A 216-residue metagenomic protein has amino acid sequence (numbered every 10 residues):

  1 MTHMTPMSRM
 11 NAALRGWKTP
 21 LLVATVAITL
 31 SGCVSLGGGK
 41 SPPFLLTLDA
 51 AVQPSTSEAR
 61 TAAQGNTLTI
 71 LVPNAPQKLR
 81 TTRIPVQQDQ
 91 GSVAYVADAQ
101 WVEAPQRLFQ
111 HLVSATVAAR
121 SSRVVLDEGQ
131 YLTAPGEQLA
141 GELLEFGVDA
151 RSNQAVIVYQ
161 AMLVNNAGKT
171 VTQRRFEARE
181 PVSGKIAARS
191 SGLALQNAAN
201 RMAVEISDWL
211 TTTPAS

Functional and structural regions predicted by a protein language model:
H3-L22: Bacterial N-terminal signal peptides that target proteins for export
T29-G32: C-terminal motif of bacterial Sec signal peptides marking the signal peptidase cleavage site
V34-A51, A119-K169, G184: Surface-exposed short loop/turn segments
V34-E103, T213-S216: A structural "domain/chain start" motif
T67-P73, P85-Q87, Q138-E142, V156-M162 (+1 more regions): Soluble periplasmic/extracytoplasmic beta-strand elements of cell-envelope proteins
S92-Q100, A167-V204, D208: Short secondary-structure boundary motifs at beta->alpha junctions and helix caps
S114, A118-S122, S207-A215: Sec-exported extracytoplasmic/periplasmic mature domains
